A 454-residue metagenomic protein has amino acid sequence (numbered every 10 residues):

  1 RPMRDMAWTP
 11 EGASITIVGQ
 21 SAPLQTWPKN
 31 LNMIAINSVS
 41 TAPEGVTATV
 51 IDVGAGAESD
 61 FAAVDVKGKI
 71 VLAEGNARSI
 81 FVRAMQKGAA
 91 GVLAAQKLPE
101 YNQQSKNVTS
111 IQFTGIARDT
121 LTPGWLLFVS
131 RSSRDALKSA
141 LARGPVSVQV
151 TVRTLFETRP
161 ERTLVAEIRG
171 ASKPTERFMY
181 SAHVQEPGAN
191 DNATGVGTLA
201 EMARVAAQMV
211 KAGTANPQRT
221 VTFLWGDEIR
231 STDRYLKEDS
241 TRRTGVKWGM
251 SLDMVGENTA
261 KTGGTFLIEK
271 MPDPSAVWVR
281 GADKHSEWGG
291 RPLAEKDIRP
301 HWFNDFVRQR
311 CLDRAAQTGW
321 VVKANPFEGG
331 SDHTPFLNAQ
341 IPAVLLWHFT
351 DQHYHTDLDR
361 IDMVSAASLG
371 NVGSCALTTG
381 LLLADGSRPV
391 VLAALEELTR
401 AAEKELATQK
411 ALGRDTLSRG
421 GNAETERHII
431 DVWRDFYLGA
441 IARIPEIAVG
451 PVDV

Functional and structural regions predicted by a protein language model:
R1-I70: Noncatalytic luminal/extracellular "stalk/propeptide" segments of secretory-pathway proteins
N32-A62, T114-D191, E201-R204, Q208-A212: Soluble metallo-hydrolase cores and metallopeptidase-like ectodomains found primarily in the secretory/periplasmic
V50-D52, I70-A73, G91-A94, W125-F128 (+8 more regions): Structural recognition of the beta-strand scaffold that forms the well-ordered cores of secreted hydrolase catalytic
V50-Q104, T175: A conserved hydrophobic secondary-structure block that centers on an alpha-helix together with its immediately flanking
A73-G75, L164, Y180-D233, A376: Alpha-helical metal-binding/catalytic segments enriched in His/Glu/Asp
R134, K173-T175, G226-L345, S365-A367 (+2 more regions): Metal-dependent peptidase/peptidase-like ectodomains
R204, Q352-E403: His/Asp/Glu-rich mid-to-C-terminal helical/loop segments that flank catalytic regions of hydrolases
P389-V454: Acidic, Ser/Thr-rich low-complexity intrinsically disordered segments
